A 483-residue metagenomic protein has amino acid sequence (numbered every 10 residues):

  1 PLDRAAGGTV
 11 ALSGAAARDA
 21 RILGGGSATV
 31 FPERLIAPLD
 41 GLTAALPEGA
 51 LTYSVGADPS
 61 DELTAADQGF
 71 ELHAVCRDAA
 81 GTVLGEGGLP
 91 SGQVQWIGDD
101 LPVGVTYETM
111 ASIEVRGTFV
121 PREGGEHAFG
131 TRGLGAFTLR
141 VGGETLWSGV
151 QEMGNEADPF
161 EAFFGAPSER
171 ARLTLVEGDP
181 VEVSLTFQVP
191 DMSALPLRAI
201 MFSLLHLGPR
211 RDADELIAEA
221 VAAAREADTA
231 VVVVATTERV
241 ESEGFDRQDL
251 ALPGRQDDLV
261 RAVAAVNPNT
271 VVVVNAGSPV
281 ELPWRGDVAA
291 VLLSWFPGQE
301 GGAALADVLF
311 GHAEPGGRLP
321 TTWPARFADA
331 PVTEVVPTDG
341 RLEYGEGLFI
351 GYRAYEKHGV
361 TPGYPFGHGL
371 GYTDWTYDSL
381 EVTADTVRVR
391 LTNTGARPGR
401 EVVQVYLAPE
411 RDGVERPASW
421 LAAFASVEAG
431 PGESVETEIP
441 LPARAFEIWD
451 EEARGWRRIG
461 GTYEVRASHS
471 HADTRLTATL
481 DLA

Functional and structural regions predicted by a protein language model:
P1-G24, T29-V94, N275-R400, Y406 (+4 more regions): Secreted, periplasmic, or luminal enzymes acting at the cell surface/secretory milieu
T9, T229-V231: Structural motif
R21-G24, E238-P253: Glycine/threonine-rich flexible loop motifs
P38-L46, L51-T229, T237-R239, Q248: Extracellular/secretory pathway-exposed regions associated with glycan biology
T43, V260-N267: Surface-exposed amphipathic alpha-helices with a cationic face
T131-A171, G178, E182, P190-A199 (+2 more regions): Intrinsically disordered, low-complexity Ser/Thr/Gly-rich stretches
A224-R225, A264, R285: A short, aliphatic-rich alpha-helical micro-motif
Q256-V260, T270, V291, L305: Extended, hydrophobic alpha-helical segments in both membrane/secreted and soluble proteins
